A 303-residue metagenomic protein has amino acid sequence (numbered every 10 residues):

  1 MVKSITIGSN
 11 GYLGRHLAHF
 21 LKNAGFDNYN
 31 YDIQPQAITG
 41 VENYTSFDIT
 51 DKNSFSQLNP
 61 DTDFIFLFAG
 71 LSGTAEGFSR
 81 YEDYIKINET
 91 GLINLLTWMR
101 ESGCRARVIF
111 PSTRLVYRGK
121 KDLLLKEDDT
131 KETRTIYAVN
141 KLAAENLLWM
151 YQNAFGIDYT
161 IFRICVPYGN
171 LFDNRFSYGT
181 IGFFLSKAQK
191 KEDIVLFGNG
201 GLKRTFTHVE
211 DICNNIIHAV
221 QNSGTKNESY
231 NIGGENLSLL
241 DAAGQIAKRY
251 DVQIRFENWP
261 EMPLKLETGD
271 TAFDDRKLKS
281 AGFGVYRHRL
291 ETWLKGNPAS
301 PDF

Functional and structural regions predicted by a protein language model:
T6-N23: N-terminal Rossmann NAD(P)H-binding glycine-rich loop of SDR-like oxidoreductase domains
I7, Y31, I65-A69, V108-R114 (+2 more regions): SDR active-site strand-loop-helix element
G40-D51: Rossmann-fold cofactor-recognition segment
I49-I87: NAD(P)H-binding glycine-rich loop region in Rossmannoid oxidoreductase-like domains and their noncatalytic homologs
I93-I136: Conserved Rossmann-fold NAD(P)-dependent oxidoreductase catalytic core, especially the SDR/UDP-sugar
V139-A143: Active-site helix of classical SDR
W149-K203, V209-D211, I246: NAD(P)-dependent short-chain dehydrogenase/reductase
E192, F197-F303: C-terminal substrate-binding subdomain of Rossmann-fold SDR/epimerase-dehydratase oxidoreductases
